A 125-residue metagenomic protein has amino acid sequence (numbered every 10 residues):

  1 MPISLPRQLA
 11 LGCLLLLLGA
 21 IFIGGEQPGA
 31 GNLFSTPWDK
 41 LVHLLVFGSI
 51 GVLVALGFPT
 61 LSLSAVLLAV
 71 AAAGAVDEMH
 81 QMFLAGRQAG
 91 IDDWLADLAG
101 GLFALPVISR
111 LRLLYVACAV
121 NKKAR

Functional and structural regions predicted by a protein language model:
M1-V54, V66, V70, A119: "…centered on the first transmembrane helix and the immediately adjacent amphipathic helix/loop
P2, T60-L61, I91: Short glycine/proline-centered loop/turn elements that form peptide/ligand docking sites
G25-P28, P59, A85, R112: Short helix-capping/hinge motifs at transmembrane helix termini and TM-loop junctions
F34-D39, V76-L98: Interfacial helix-loop-helix junctions of multi-pass membrane proteins
H43, F47, A89-I108: Alpha-helical transmembrane segments that form the membrane-embedded catalytic/substrate-binding core of multi-pass
V54-P59, P106-R112: Structural signal for the C-terminal ends of transmembrane alpha-helices and the immediately following loop
P59-A75: Membrane-embedded alpha-helical segments that form the functional core of polytopic membrane enzymes, especially those
R110-K123: Membrane-interface capping segments at transmembrane-helix boundaries
